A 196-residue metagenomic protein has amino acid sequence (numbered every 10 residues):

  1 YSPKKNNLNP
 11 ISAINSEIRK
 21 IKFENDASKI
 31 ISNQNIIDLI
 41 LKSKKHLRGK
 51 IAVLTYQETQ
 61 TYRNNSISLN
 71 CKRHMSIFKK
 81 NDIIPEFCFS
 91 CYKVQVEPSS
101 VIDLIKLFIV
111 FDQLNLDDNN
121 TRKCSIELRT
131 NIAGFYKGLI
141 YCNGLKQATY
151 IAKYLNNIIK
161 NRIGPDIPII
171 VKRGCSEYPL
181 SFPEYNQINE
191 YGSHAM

Functional and structural regions predicted by a protein language model:
Y1-M196: Structured alpha/beta or helical-core interaction and ligand-binding surfaces enriched in interleaved
